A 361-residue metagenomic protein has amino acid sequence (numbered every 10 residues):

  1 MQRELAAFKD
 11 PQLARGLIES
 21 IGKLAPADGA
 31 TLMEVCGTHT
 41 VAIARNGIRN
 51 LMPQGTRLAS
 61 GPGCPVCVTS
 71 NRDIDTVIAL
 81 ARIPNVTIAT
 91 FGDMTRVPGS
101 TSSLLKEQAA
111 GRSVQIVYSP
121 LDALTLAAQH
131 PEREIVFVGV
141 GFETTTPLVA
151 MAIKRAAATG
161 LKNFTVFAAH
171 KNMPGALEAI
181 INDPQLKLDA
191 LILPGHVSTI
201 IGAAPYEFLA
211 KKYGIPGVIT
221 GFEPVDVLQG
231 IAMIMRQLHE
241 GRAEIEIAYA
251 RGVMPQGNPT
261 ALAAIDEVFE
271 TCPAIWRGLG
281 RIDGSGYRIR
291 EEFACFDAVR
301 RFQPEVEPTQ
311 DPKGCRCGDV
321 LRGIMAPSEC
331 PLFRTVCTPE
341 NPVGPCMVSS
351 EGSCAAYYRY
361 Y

Functional and structural regions predicted by a protein language model:
M1-E132, T146, A150, K154-A158 (+5 more regions): Metallocofactor- and cofactor-centric catalytic cores in central/energy metabolism, strongly enriched
G29-L32, N163-F164, E240-A250, W276-R277 (+2 more regions): Flexible, glycine/charged-enriched surface loops at secondary-structure junctions
L58-C64, V117-Y118, F164-K171, V218-V225 (+1 more regions): A generic structural motif
V136-V138: Internal active-site segments that recognize and position negatively charged phosphoryl groups and nucleotide moieties
H170-L177, G257-T260: Short, conserved secondary-structure transition motifs
L186-M254: A conserved active-site cap/scaffold subdomain adjacent to cofactor or substrate pockets
Q229-D319: Internal helical hairpin/lid segments
